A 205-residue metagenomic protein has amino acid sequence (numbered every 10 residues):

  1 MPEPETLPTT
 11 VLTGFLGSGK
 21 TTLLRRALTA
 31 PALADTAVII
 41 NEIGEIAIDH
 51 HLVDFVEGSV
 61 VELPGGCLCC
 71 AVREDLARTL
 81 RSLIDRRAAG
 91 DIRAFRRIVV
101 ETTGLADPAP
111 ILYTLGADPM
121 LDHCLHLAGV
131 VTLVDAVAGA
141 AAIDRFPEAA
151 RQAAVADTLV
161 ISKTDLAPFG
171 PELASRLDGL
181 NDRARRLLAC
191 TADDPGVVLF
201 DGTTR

Functional and structural regions predicted by a protein language model:
P2-T13, S18, T22-A142: Nucleotide-state-sensitive switch-loop elements of NTP-binding domains
A140-A153: Flexible active-site lid/hinge loop adjacent to a nucleotide/diphosphate and Mg2+-phosphate binding pocket
R151, V155-R205: C-terminal accessory "lid"/substrate-recognition subdomains
